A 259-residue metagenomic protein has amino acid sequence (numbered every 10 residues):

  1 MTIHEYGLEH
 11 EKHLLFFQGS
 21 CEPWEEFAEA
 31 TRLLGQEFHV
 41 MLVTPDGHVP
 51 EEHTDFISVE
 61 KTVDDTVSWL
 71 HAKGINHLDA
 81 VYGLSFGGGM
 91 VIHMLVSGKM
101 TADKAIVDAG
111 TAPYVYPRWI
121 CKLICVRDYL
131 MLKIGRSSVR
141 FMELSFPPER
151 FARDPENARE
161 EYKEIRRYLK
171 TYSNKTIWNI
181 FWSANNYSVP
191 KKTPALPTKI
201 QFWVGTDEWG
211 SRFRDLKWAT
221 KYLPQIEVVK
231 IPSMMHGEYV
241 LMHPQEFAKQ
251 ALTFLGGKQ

Functional and structural regions predicted by a protein language model:
Y6-E52: Conserved HGGG/HGGXW glycine-rich cap/lid loop of the alpha/beta-hydrolase fold
M41-Y82: Active-site loop/oxyanion-hole signature of alpha/beta-hydrolase fold enzymes
G83-V91: Gly/Ala-rich beta-loop-alpha elbow adjacent to hydrolase catalytic centers
V96, A102-K133: Flexible "cap/lid" loop of the alpha/beta hydrolase fold
Y116-R118, S137-P194: Conserved alpha/beta-hydrolase catalytic His-Asp/Glu region
L196, F202-V204: Short beta-strand/loop motif that positions the catalytic acidic residue of the alpha/beta-hydrolase fold
T206-S211: Acidic catalytic loop of the alpha/beta-hydrolase fold
M234-P244: Catalytic histidine-centered segment of alpha/beta-hydrolase-like enzymes
